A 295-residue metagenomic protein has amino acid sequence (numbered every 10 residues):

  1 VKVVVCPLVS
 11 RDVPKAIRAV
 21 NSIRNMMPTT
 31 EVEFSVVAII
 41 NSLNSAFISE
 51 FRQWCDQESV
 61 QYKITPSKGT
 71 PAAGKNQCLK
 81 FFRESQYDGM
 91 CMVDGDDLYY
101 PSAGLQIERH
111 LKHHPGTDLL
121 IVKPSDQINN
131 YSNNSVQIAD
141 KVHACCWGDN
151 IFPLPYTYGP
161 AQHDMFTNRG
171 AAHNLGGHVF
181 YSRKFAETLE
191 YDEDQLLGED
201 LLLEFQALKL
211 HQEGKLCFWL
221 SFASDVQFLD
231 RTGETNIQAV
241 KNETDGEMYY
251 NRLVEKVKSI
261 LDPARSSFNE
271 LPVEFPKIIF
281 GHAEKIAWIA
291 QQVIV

Functional and structural regions predicted by a protein language model:
D12-M27: Short, well-formed alpha-helical segments that are part of the catalytic scaffolds of diverse glycosyltransferases
P66-F82: Glycine-rich, basic loop-to-helix element that forms the pyrophosphate-binding segment of sugar-nucleotide handling
Y87-L98: Short beta-strand-to-loop acidic/aromatic patch adjacent to the donor-nucleotide binding site
D97-H110: Acidic donor-binding/catalytic loop of UDP-sugar-dependent glycosyltransferases, especially processive GT2
L120-A139: Short beta-strand-to-loop element that shapes/binds the nucleotide-sugar donor at the catalytic cleft/hinge
F152-Y181: A recurrent flexible, glycine/aromatic-enriched loop bordering the glycosyltransferase active site that acts as
L196-L203: Acidic donor-binding loop at a coil-to-helix junction in glycosyltransferase catalytic cores that engages
C217-Y249: Active-site donor/metal-binding and catalytic loop motifs of nucleotide-sugar-dependent glycosylation enzymes
